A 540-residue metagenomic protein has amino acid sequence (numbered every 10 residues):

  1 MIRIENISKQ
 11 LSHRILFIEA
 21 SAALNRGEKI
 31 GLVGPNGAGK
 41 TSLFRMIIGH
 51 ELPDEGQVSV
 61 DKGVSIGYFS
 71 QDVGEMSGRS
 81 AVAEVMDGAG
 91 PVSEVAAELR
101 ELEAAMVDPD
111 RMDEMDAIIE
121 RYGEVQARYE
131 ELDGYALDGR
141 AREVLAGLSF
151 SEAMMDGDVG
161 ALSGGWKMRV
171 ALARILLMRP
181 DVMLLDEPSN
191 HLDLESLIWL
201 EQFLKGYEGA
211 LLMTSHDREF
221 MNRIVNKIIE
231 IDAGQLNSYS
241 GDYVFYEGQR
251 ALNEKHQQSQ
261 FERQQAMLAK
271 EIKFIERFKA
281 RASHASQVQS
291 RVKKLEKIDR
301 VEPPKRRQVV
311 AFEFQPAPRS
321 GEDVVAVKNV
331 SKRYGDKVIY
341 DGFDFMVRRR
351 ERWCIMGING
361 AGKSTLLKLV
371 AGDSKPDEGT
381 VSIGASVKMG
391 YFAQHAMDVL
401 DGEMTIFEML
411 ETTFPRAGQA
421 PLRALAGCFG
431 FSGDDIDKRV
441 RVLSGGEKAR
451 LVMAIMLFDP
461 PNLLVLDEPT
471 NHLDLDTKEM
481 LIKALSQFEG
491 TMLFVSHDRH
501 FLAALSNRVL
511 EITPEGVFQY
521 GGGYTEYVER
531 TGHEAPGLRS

Functional and structural regions predicted by a protein language model:
M1-F261, Q308, Q315-S540: ABC ATP-binding cassette signature C-motif
D108-P109, F274-S286, R300-P303, G430: Short intracellular "coupling" helices and adjacent cytoplasmic loop segments at the cytosolic face of multi-pass
I119, L192, Q289-D299: Extended non-transmembrane interhelical loops and adjacent amphipathic helices of multipass membrane proteins
R142-L148, K273-R277, K293-V301: Short amphipathic coiled-coil heptad-repeat segments
A153, A266, P304-R306: Short, flexible active-site-proximal loops enriched in glycine and acidic residues
Q257-K279, H284-K293, Q308-V309, E529-S540: ABC ATPase nucleotide-binding domains
